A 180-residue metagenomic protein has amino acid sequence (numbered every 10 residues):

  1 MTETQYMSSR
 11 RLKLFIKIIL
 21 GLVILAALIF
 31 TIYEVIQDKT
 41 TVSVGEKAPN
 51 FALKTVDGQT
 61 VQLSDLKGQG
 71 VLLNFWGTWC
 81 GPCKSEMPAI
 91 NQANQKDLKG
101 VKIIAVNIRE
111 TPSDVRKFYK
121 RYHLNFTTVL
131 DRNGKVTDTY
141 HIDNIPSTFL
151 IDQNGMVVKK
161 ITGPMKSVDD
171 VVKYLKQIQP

Functional and structural regions predicted by a protein language model:
M1-K47, D170-K173, P180: N-terminal targeting signals for export/organelle localization
N50, G100, N125-F126: A generic structural signal for alpha->beta connector loops
N50-V71: A short beta-strand-turn-helix
K67, F75-Q92: Conserved redox-active cysteine motifs that mediate thiol-disulfide chemistry, especially di-cysteine Cys-X(1-2)-Cys
L72-L73, I103: Hydrophobic beta-strand anchors of alpha/beta hydrolase catalytic cores
K84-Y122, R132-T139: Structural microenvironment flanking redox-active thiols in thiol-disulfide oxidoreductases
K117-N125, R132-Q179: Thiol/disulfide oxidoreductase modules built on the thioredoxin-like
